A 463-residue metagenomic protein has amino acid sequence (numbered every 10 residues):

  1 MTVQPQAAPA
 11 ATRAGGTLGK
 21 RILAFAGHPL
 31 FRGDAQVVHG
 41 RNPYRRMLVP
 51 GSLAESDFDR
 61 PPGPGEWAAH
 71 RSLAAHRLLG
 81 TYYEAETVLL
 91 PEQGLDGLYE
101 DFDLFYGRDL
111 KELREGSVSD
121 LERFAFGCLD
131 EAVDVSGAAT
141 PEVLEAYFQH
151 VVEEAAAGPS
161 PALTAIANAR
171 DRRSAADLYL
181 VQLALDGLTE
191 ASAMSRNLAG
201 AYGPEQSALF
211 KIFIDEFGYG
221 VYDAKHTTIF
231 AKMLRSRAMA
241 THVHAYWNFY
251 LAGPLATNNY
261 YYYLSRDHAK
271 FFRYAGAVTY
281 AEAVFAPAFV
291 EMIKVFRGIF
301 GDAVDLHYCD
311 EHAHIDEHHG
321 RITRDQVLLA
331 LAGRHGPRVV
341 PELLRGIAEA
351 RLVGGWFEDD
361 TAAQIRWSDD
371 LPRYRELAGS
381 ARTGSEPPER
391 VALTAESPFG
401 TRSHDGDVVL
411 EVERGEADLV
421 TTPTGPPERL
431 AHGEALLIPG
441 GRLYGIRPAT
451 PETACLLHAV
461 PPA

Functional and structural regions predicted by a protein language model:
T2-T394, F399-E413, D418-P462: Non-heme di-metal
